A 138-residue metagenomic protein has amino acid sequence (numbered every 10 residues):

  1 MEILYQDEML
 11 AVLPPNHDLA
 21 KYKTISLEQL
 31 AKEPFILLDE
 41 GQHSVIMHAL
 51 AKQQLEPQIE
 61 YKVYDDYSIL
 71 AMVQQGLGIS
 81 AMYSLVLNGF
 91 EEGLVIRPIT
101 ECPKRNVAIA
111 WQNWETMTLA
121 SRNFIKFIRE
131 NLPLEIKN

Functional and structural regions predicted by a protein language model:
M1-M9, L13, A49, I69 (+2 more regions): Short beta-strand-centered segments that line the small-molecule binding cleft or hinge of alpha/beta clamshell
M1-M9, L13-F35: Flexible hinge/capping segments at coil-to-helix
S26, V45, Y67-S68: Short acidic active-site motifs
E33-Q53, M117-R122, E135: Secondary-structure junction motif
L37, E56-D65: Short beta-strand-to-loop elements that line the ligand-binding cleft of bilobed periplasmic-binding protein-like
A51-E60, L94: A local structural motif
G78-Y83: Paired acidic/hydrophobic, glycine-rich loop segments that form the ligand-binding mouth/hinge of periplasmic-binding
V95-K137: A late-sequence structural motif
